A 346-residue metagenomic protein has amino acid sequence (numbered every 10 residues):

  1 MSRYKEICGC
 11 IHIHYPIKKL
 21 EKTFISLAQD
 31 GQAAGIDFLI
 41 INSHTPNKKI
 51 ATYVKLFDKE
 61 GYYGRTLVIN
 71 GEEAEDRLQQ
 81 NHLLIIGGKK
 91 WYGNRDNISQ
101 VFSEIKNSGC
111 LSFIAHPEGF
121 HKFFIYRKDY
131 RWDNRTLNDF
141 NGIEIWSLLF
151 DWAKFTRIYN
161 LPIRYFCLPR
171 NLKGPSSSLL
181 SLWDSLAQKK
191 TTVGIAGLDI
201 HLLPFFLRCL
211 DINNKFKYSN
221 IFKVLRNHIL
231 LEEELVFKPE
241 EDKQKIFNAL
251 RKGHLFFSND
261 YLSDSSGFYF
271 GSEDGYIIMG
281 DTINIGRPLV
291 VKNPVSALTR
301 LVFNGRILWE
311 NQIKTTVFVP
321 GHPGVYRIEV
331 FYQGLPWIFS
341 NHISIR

Functional and structural regions predicted by a protein language model:
M1-E6, F24-L27, K189-G194, L198-R346: C-terminal functional module detector
M1-F140, E144-N160, K173-K189, G197 (+2 more regions): A metal-dependent hydrolase metal-coordination microenvironment
C10, H14, Y126, F166-P169 (+2 more regions): A near-ubiquitous, low-amplitude feature marking generic local secondary-structure context
I11-H12, L39-N42, K55-K59, L84-I85 (+7 more regions): N-terminal start-of-chain detector that recognizes signal peptides and the immediate post-cleavage beginning
V54, K128, F166, F270-I277: Short amphipathic alpha-helical patches
F155-G174, L210, N220: Alpha-helical membrane-targeting segments
N160-I163, L168, W183, A249-R251 (+2 more regions): Generic hydrophobic, helix-prone segments enriched in Leu/Val/Ile
